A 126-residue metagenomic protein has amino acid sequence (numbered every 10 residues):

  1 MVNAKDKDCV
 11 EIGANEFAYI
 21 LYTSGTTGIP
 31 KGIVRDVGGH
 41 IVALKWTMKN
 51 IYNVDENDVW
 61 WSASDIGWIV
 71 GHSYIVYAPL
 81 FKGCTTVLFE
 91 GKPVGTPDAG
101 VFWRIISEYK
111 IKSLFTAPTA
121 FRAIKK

Functional and structural regions predicted by a protein language model:
M1-Y22, I29, L44, I51-V59: Conserved pre-ATP/AMP-binding loop-to-beta segment of ANL
C9-E11, D36, V94: Residue-level "hotspot" positions that anchor or transmit function at local structural transition points
F17, G38, P118-T119: Alpha-helix N-cap/helix-start capping motif
T23, V34: Short functional hotspots where side chains directly engage DNA or cofactors
I41-V59, I69-S113: Conserved AMP-binding/adenylation subdomain of ANL enzymes
D65: Residue(s) in the substrate-gating loop at a strand-loop-helix junction that position the organic substrate next
P118-K126: Adenylate-forming
